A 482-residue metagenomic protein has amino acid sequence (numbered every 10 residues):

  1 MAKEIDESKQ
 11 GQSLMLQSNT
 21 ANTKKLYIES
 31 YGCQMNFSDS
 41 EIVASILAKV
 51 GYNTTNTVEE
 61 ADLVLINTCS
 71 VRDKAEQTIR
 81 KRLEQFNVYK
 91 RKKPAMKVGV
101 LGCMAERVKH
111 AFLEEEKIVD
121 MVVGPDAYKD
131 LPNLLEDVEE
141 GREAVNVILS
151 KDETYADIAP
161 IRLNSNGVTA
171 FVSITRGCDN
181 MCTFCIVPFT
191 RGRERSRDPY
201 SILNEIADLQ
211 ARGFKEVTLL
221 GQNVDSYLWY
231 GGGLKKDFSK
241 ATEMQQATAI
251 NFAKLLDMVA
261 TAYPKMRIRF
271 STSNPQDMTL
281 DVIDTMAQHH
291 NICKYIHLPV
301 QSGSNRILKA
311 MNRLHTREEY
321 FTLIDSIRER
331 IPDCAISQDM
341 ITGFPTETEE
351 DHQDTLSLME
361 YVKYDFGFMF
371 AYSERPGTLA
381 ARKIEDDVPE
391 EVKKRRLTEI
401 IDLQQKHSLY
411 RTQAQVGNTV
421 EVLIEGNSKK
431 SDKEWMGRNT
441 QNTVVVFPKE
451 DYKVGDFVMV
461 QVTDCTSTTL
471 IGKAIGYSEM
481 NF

Functional and structural regions predicted by a protein language model:
M1-Y227, N251, E318-E329, Q353 (+4 more regions): Proteins enriched for Cys/Gly/acidic motifs involved in redox and nucleic-acid/cofactor modification
E29, L101, L220-Q222, S271-S273 (+7 more regions): Generic beta-strand/beta-sheet core signal
S30, G367, F447-P448: Thr-Gly-centered strand-to-loop micro-motif
M35, V71-K74, M104, P275-M278 (+3 more regions): Glycine-/small-residue-rich active-site loops that bind phosphorylated ligands and cofactors
V98-G99, R107, A211-E350, E360: Conserved SAM/AdoMet-binding glycine-rich loop
N164-V168, C178-N180, I292, S302 (+5 more regions): Short flexible coil/turn linkers enriched for glycine and charged/polar residues that connect secondary-structure
C182, I202, L219, F270 (+7 more regions): Conserved, mostly hydrophobic/aromatic
A380-F482: Terminal RNA-binding accessory module
